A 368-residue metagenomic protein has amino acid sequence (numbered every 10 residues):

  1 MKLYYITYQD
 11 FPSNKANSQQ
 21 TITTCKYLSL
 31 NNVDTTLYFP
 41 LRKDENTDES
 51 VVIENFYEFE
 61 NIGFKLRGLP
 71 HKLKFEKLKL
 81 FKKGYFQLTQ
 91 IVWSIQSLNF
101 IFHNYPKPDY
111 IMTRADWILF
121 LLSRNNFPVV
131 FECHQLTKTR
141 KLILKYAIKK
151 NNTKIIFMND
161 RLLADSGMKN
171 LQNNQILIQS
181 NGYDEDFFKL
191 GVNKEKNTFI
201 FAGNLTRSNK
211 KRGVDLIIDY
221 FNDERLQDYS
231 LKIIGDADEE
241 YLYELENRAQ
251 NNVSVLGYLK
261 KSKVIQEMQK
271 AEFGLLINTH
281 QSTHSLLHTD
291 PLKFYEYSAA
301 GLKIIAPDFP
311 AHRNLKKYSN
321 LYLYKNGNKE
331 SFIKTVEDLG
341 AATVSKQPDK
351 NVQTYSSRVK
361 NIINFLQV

Functional and structural regions predicted by a protein language model:
M1-E60, P106, D219-R225: N-terminal subdomain of nucleotide-sugar transferases
Y4-I6, I156, Y183, V192-F221 (+2 more regions): Conserved donor-binding/catalytic core segment of Leloir-type glycosyltransferases
A16, D186-K189, N326-S331, E337-V368: A charged, aromatic-enriched C-terminal amphipathic alpha-helix characteristic of glycosyltransferases across folds
A16, S208-R212, S262-V264, G274-E296 (+1 more regions): Nucleotide-sugar-dependent
L41-K43, A202, S230-Y243, G257: Glycosyltransferase donor-sugar binding loop
K138, K150-K189, A202: Donor nucleotide-sugar binding/catalytic pocket of nucleotide-sugar-dependent glycosyltransferases
L142-L144, G167-M168, L177-F199, K210-G213 (+1 more regions): Acidic anion/phosphate-binding donor-loop and adjacent secondary structure in glycosyltransferase catalytic cores
G235, Y243-M268, F273: Nucleotide-activated donor-binding/catalytic signature segment of Leloir-type glycosyltransferases, i.e., the conserved
